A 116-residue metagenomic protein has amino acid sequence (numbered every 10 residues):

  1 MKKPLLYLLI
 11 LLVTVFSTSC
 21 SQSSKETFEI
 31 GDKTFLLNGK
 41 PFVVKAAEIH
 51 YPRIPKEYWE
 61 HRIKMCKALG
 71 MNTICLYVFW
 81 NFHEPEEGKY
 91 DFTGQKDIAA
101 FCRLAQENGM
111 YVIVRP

Functional and structural regions predicted by a protein language model:
M1-K3, L12-T27: Bacterial Sec-dependent signal peptides at the C-terminal "C-region" and cleavage site
L6-Y7, K40: Generic alpha-helix initiation/capping and coil-helix boundary signal
Y7, E29-I30, Q95: Generic hydrophobic-segment detector
L8, I49-Y51, V78-N81: Residues that line or immediately flank small-molecule/substrate-binding pockets and catalytic motifs
L9, K45, E84: Active-site-proximal flexible loops/turns
K25-Y51, P55-E57: Mature N-terminal segment immediately following signal peptide/propeptide cleavage in secreted/periplasmic
W59-P116: Aromatic-lined substrate-binding rim segments of carbohydrate-active enzymes
